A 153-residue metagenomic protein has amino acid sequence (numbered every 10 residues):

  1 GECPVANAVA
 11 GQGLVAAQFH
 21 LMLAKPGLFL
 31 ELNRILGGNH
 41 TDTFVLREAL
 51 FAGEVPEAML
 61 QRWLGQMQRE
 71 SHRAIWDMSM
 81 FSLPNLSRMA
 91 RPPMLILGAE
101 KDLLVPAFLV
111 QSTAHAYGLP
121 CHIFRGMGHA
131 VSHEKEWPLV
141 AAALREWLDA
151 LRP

Functional and structural regions predicted by a protein language model:
G1-R34, A74-M78: Flexible "cap/lid" loop of the alpha/beta hydrolase fold
G37-I75: Conserved alpha/beta-hydrolase catalytic His-Asp/Glu region
Q66-R91: Active-site nucleophile elbow and catalytic-triad environment of alpha/beta-hydrolase enzymes
A90, I96-G98, D102: Short beta-strand/loop motif that positions the catalytic acidic residue of the alpha/beta-hydrolase fold
P92-P93, P120: Residues at the starts of beta-strands that form the adenosine-phosphate
L103-S112: Conserved alpha/beta-hydrolase "acid-adjacent" motif
Y117-P153: Catalytic active-site module of serine/aspartate enzymes centered on a nucleophile-bearing elbow/loop
